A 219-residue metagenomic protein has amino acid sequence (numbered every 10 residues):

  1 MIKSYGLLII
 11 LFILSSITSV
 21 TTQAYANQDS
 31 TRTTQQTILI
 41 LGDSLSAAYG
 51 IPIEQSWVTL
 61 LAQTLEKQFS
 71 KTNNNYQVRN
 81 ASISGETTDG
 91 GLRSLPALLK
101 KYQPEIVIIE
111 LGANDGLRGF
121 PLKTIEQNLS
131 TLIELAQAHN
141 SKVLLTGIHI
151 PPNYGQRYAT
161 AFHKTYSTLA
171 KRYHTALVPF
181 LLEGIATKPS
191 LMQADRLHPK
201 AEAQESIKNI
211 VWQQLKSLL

Functional and structural regions predicted by a protein language model:
M1-I9: Bacterial N-terminal signal peptides that target proteins for export
L8-S19: Bacterial N-terminal signal peptides
T21-Q23: Short, intrinsically disordered, low-complexity terminal segments
Y25-S84, S94-Q103: Serine-esterase "nucleophile elbow" of acetyl-processing enzymes
S46-A47, K67, G85, D115 (+2 more regions): Active-site micro-motifs of SAM-dependent methyltransferase domains
G50, R79-T87, G116-F120, D195-R196: Acidic/histidine-rich helix-loop elements that form or flank divalent-metal/phosphate-binding sites at the catalytic
L92-L219: Alpha-helical cap/lid subdomain in secreted, periplasmic, or secretory-pathway luminal O-acyl-processing enzymes
